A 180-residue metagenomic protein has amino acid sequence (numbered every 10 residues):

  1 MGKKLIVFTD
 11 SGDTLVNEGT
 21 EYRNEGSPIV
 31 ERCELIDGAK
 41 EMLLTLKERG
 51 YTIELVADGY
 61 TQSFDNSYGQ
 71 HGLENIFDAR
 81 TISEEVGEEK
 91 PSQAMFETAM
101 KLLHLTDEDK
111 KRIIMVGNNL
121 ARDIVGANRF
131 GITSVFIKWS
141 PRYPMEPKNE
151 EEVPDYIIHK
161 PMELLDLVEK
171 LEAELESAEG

Functional and structural regions predicted by a protein language model:
M1-S11, N17-T20, E31-K47, Y51-G180: Asp-based, Mg2+/Mn2+-dependent phosphohydrolase catalytic module
N24-I29: Conserved phosphoryl-transfer catalytic core
